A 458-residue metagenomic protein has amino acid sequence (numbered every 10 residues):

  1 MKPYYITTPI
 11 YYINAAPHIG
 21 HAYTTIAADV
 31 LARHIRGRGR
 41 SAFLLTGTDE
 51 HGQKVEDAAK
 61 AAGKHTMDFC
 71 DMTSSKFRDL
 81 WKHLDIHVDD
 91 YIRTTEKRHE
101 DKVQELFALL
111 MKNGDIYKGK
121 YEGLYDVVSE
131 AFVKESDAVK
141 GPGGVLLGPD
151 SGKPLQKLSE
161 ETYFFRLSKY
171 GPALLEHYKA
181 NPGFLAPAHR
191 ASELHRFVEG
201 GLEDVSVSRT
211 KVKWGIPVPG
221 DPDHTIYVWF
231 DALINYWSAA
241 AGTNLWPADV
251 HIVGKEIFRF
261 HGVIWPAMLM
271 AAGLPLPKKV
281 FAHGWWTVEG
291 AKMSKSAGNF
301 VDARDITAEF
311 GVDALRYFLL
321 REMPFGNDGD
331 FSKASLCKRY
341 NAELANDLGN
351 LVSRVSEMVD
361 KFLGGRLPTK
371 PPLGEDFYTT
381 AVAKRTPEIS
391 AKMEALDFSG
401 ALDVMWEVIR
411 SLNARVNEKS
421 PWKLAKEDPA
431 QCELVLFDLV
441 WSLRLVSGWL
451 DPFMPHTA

Functional and structural regions predicted by a protein language model:
M1-T46, R98-K102, D150-K361, A401-M405: Structured secondary-structure scaffolds
M1-Y117: N-terminal Rossmann-like or analogous alpha/beta NTP/dinucleotide-binding catalytic cores that position adenine
P9, Q53-A59, I86, G326-S335 (+2 more regions): A short small-residue
H51, N299, G329, A381-T386 (+1 more regions): N-terminal alpha-helical segment
L84-R93, M111-L124, S136-K140, K157-L158 (+3 more regions): Short secondary-structure capping/junction motifs at helix and strand boundaries
N113-G171, L175: Cys/His-rich short segments
K118, L336-P372, V382-A458: Helix-rich, typically C-terminal accessory recognition domains appended to large enzymatic cores
L124-S129, G284-W286, S335, K370-E375 (+1 more regions): A glycine-rich phosphate-binding loop feature that marks nucleotide/adenosyl-phosphate handling sites
